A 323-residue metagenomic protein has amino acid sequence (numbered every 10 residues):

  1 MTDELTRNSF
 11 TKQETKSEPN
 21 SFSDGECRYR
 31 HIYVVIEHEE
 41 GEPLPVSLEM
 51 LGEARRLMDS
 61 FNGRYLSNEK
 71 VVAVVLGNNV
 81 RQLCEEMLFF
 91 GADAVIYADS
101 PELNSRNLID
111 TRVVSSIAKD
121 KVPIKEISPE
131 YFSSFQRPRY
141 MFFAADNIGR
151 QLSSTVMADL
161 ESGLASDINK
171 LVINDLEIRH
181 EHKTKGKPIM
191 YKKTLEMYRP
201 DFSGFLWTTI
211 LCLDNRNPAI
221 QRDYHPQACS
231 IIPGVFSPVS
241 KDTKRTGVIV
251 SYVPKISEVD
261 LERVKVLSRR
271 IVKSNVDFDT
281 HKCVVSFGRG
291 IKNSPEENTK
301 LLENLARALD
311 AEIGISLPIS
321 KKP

Functional and structural regions predicted by a protein language model:
M1-P323: N-terminal glycine-rich FAD/FM-binding segment characteristic of electron-transfer flavoproteins
